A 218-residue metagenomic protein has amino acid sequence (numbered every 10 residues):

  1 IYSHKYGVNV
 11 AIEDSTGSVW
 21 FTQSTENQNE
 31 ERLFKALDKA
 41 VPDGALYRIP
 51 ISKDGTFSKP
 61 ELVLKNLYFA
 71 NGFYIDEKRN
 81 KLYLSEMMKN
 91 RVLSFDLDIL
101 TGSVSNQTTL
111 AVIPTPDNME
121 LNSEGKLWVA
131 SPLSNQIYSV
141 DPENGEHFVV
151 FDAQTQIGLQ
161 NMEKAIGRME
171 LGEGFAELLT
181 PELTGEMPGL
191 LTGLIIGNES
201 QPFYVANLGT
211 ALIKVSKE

Functional and structural regions predicted by a protein language model:
Y2-N27, D43-A45, P60-K81, T109-W128 (+3 more regions): Beta-rich, blade/repeat-based domains predominating in secreted/periplasmic proteins but also intracellular
S24-E26, M87, L97, P132 (+2 more regions): Short loop/turn segments immediately following the C-termini of beta-strands
Q28-G44, M87-N90, P132-L133: Short, solvent-exposed loop/turn segments at conserved positions within beta-propeller repeat blades
G44-Y47, R91-L93, Q136-Y138, A211-I213: A short loop-to-beta-strand structural motif that recurs across blades of beta-propeller domains
P50-G55, F95-G102, V140-F148, V215-E218: Short loop/turn segments immediately following beta-strands, especially the blade-tip and inter-blade linker loops
S58-E61, S105-T108, E146-H147: Predominantly a core beta-strand signature of beta-propeller blades across repeat-based propeller domains
R79, M87, V92-T115, S123: Eukaryotic tandem repeat interaction scaffolds
N135-E218: C-terminal closing repeat unit and adjoining cap/tail of repeat-based domains
